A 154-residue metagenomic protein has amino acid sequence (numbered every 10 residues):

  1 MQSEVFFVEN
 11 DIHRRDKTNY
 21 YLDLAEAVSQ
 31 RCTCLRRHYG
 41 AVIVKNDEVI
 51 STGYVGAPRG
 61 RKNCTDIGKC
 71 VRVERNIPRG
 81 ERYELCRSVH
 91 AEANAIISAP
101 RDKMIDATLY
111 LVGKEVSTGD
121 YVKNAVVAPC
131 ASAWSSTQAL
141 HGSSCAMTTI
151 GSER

Functional and structural regions predicted by a protein language model:
Q2-V5: Basic, amphipathic N-terminal segments that precede the first structured/catalytic domain
F7, I12-D16, Q30, S51-R154: Zn2+-dependent cytidine deaminase-like catalytic core
I12-Y39: Short, basic/aromatic recognition patches
Y39-V42, S143: Generic short beta-strand
K45: A cytosolic small-molecule/anion-sensing beta-strand core signal
